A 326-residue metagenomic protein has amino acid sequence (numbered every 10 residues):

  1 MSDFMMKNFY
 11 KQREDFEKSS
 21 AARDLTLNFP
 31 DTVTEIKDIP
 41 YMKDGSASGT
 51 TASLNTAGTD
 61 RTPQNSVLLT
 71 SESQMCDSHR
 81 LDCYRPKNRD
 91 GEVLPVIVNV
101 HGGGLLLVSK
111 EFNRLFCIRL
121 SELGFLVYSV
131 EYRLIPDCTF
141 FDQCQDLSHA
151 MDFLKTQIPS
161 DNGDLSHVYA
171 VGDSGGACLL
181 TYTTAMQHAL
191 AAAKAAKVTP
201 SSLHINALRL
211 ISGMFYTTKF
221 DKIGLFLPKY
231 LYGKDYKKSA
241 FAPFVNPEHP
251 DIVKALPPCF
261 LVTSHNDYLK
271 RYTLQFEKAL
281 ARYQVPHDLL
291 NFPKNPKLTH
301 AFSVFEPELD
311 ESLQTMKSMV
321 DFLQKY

Functional and structural regions predicted by a protein language model:
S2-Y326: Alpha/beta-hydrolase superfamily serine-hydrolase fold, recognizing
